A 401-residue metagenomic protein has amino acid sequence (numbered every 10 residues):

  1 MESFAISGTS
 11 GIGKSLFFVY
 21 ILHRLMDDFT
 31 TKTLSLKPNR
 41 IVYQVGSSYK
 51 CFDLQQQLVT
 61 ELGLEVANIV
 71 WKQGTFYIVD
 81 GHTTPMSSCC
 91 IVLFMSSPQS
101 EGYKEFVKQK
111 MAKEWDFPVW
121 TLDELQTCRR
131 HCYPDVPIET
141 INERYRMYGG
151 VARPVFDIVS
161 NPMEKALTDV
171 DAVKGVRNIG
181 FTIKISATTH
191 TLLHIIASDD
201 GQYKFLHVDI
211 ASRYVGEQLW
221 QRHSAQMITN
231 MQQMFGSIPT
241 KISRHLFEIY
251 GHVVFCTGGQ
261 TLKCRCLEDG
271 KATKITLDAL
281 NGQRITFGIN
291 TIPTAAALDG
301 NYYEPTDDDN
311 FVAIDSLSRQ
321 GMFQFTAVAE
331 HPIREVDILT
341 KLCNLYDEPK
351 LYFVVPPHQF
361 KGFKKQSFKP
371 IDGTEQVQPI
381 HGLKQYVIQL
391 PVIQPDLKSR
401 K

Functional and structural regions predicted by a protein language model:
M1-S10, S15-K401: Charge-enriched interaction surfaces
